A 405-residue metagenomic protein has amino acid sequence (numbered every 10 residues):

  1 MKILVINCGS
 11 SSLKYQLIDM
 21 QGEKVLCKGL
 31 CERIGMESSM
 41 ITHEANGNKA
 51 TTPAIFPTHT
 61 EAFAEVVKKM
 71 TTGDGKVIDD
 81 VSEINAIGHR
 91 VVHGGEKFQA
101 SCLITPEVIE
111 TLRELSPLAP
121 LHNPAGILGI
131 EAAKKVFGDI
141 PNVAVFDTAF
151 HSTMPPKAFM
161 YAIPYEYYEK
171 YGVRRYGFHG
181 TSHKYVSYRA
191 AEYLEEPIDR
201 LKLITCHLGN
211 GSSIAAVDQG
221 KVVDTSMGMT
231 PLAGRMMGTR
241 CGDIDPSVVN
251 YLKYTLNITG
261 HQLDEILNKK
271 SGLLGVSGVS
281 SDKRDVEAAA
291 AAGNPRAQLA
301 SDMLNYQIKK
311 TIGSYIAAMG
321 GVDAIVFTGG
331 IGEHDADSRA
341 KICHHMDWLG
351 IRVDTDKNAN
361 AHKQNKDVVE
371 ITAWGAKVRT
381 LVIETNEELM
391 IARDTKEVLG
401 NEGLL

Functional and structural regions predicted by a protein language model:
M1-L4: Extreme N-terminal starter segment of soluble prokaryotic enzymes
S12-F56, G228: Short glycine-rich, Thr/Ser-proximal phosphate-binding strand/loop in the N-terminal lobe of ATP-dependent enzymes
K69-I84, A190-P197, I312-D323: Phosphate/pyrophosphate-binding loops at sites that engage ATP/ADP/AMP, CoA/4′-phosphopantetheine, polyphosphate
M70-H122, V143, A149-A158: Short beta-strand-loop/turn "lid" adjacent to the catalytic site in phosphate-handling enzymes
F150-Y254: Glycine-rich phosphate-binding loop of actin/hexokinase-like ATP-binding domains
D218, D224-L256, E265, G329-H362 (+1 more regions): Catalytic phosphate/nucleotide-handling subdomain of diverse soluble enzymes
E265, G272-V276, K283-A318: Adenine-nucleotide phosphate-binding core of ATP-dependent small-molecule kinases
Q298, D302-A318, G332-L405: Internal helix-turn-beta structural module
